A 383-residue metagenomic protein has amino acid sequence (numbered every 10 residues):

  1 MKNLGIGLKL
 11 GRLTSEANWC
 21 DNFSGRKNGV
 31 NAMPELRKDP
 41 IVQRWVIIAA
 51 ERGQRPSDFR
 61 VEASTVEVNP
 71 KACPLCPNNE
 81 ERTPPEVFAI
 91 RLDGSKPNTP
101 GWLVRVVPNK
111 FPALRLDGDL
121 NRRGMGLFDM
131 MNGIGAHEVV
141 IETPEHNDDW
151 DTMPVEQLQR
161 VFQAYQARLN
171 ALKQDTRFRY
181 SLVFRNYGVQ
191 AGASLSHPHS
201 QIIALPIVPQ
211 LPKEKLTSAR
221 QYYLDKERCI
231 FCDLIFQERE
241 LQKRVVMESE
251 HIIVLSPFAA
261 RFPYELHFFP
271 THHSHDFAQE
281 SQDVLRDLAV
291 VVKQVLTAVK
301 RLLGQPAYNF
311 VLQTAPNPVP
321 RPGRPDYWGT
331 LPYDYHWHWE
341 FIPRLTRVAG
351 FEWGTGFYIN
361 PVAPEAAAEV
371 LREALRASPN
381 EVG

Functional and structural regions predicted by a protein language model:
G5-G7, G11, G25, G29: Residue-identity detector for glycine
F23, K27-G383: HIT superfamily nucleotide-processing domains
